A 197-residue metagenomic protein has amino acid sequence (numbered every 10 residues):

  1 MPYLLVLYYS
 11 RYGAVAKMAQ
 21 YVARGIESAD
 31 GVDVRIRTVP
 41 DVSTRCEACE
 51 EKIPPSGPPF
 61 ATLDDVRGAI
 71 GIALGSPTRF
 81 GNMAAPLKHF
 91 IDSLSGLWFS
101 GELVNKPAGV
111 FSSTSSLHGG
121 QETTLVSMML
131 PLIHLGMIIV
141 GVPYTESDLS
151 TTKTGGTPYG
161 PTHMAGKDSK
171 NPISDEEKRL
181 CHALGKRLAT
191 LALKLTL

Functional and structural regions predicted by a protein language model:
M1-E102, M164-L197: N-terminal beta1-alpha1-beta2 submodule of the flavodoxin-like/Rossmannoid cofactor-binding fold
R11, A69, A73, R79 (+6 more regions): Short glycine/serine/threonine-biased micro-segments
V39-T44, G136-D168: Mobile beta-alpha loop/short-helix "lid" or hinge segments that flank ligand
D92-S95, F99, S113-S116, H134 (+1 more regions): Alpha-helix boundary/capping detector
V104-T154: Short, glycine-/small-residue-rich phosphate/pyrophosphate-handling segment
V126, P158, D175: Glycine-rich phosphate-binding loop at the start of an alpha helix
